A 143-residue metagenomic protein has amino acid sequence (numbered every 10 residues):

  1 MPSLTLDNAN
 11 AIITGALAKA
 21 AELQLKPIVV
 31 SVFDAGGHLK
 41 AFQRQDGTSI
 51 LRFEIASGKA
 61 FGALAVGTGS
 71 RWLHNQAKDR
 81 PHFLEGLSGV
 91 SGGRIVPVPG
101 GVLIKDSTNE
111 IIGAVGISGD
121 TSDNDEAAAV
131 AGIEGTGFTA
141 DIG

Functional and structural regions predicted by a protein language model:
M1-G143: Flexible, solvent-exposed loop/hinge segments and secondary-structure transition points
